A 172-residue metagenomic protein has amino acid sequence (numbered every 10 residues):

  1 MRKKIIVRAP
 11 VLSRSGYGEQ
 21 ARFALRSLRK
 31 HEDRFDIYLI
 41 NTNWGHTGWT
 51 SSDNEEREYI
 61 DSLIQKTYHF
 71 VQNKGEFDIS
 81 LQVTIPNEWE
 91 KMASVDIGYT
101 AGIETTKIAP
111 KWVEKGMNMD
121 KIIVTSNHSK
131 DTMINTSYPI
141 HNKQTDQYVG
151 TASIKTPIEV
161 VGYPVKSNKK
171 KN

Functional and structural regions predicted by a protein language model:
M1-G45: N-terminal subdomain of nucleotide-sugar transferases
K4, R34-D36, V95, K121 (+1 more regions): Residues at the starts of beta-strands that form the adenosine-phosphate
I6-R8, H46-T132: Extended catalytic core of nucleotide-activated donor transferases of GT-like folds
A24, N54-E56, S137-N142: Short secondary-structure boundary/capping segments
R29, E114-M117, Y138: Short, surface-exposed basic-aromatic patches at helix termini and helix-loop junctions that form
L39, Q82, G98, V160-G162: Structural signal for conserved beta-strand scaffold positions within catalytic alpha/beta enzyme cores
L39-R57, D146-A152: Helix-enriched interaction subdomains in cytosolic or periplasmic regions, typified by TIR/SEFIR signaling/NADase cores
K121-K171: Donor nucleotide-sugar binding/catalytic pocket of nucleotide-sugar-dependent glycosyltransferases
